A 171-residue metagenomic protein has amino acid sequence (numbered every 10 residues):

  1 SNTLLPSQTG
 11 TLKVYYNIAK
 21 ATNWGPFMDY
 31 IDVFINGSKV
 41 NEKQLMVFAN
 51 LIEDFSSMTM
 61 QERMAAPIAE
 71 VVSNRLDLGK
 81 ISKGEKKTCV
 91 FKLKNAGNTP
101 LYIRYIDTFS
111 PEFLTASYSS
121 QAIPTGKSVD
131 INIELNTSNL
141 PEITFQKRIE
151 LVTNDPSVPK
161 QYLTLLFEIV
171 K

Functional and structural regions predicted by a protein language model:
S1-T11, N98-K127: Surface-exposed binding patches on compact interaction domains or structured appendages
N2-L4, I18-A19, L78-G79, Y118-I123 (+1 more regions): Beta-strand-rich interaction surfaces with strong enrichment in secreted/lumenal proteins
L5-T9, T22-P26, V40, S82 (+3 more regions): Surface-exposed coil/turn segments at beta-strand junctions on protein surfaces, enriched
L12-K20, I131-N139: Short, hydrophobic beta-strand segments
Y15, D32-F34, F48, K92-K94 (+4 more regions): Residue-level recognition of well-ordered beta-strand positions that form the cores of beta-sheet-rich folds across
A19-D32, E42-Q44, K83-V90, S138-E150: Short, solvent-exposed loop/turn segments enriched in Ser/Thr/Gly
N36-K92, A96-N98, P156-K171: Long, low-complexity ectodomains and other extracytoplasmic segments of secretory-pathway proteins
